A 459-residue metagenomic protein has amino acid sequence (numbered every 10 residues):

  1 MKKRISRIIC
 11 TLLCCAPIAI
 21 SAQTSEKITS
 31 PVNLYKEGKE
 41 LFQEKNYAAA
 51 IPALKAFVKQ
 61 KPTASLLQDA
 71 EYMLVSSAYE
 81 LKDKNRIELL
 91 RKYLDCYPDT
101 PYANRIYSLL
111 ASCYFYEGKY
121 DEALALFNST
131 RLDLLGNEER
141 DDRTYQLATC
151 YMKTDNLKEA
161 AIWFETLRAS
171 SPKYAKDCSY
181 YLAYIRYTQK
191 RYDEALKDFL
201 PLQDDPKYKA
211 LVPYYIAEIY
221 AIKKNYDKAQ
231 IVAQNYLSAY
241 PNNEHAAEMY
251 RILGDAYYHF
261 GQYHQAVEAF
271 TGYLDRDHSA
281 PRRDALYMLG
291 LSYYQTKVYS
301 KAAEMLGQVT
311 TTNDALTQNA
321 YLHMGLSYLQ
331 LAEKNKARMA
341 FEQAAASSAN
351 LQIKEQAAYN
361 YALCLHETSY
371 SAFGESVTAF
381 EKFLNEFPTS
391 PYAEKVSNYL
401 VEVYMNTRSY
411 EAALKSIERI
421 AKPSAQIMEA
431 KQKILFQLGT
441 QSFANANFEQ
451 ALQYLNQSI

Functional and structural regions predicted by a protein language model:
K2-I5, I20-I459: Acidic, polar-rich low-complexity tracts and alpha-helical solenoid repeat scaffolds
C10-P17: Bacterial N-terminal signal peptides
